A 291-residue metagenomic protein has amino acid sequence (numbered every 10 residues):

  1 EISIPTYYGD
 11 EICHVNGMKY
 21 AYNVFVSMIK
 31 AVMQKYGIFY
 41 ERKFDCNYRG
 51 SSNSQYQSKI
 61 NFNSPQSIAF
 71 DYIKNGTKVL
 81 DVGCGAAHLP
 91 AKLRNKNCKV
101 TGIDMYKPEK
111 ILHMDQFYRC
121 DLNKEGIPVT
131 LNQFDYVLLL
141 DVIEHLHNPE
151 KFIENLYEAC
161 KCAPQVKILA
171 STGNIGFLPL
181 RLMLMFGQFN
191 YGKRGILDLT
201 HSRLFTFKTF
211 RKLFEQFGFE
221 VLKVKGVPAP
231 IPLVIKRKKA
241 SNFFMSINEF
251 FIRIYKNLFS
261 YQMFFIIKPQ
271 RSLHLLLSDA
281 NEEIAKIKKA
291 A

Functional and structural regions predicted by a protein language model:
E1-F39: Catalytic donor/gating beta->alpha subdomain of glycosyltransferases that bind UDP-sugars
I4, G173-I175, G226-V227: Histidine-centered beta-alpha loop that forms part of the nucleotide-sugar donor binding/catalytic region in diverse
Y36-N132, Y136, E150-I153, K225-I235 (+3 more regions): Conserved N-terminal segment of class I S-adenosyl-L-methionine
Y136-V142: A short beta-strand submotif of the Rossmann-like class I SAM-dependent methyltransferase core that lines
L146-E158: A short, conserved alpha-helix within the catalytic core of class I
P164-T172: Conserved beta-strand signature within the Rossmann-like core of class I S-adenosyl-L-methionine
K193-T209: Acceptor-substrate binding/catalytic loop of class I
F210-K225: A SAM-dependent methyltransferase catalytic signature shared across enzymes that methylate proteins
